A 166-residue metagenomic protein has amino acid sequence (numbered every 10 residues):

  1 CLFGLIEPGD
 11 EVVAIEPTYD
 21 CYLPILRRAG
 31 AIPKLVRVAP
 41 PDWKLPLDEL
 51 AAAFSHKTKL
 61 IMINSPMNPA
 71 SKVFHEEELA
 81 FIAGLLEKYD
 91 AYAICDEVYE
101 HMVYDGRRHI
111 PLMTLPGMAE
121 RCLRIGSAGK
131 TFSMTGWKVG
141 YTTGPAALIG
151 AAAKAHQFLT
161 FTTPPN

Functional and structural regions predicted by a protein language model:
C1-E11: Phosphate-binding glycine-rich loop
D10, A31, L86-Y92, M118-E120: A short helix->loop->beta-strand "cap" motif at the edges of active sites that frequently abuts
E16, L35-P40: Short beta->alpha connector loops at strand-helix junctions that form conserved, small/polar/Pro-enriched
T18-Y22: Conserved coil-to-alpha-helix start sites within the AMP-binding
R28-K34: A short helix-loop-beta submotif of the ANL/AMP-binding
V38-D105: Active-site phosphate-binding strand-loop segment of PLP-dependent enzymes
L115, A119-N166: Conserved core segment of the aminotransferase class I/II
